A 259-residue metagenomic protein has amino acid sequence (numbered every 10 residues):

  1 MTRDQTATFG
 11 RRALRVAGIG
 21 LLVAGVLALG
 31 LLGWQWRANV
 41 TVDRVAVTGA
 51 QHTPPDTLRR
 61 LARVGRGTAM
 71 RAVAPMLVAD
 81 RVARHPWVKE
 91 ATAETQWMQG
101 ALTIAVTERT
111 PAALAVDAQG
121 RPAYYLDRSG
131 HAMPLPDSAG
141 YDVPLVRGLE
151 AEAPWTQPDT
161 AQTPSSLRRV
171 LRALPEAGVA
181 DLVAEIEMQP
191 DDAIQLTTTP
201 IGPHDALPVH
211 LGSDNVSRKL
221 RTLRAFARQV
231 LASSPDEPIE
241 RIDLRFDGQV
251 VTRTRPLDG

Functional and structural regions predicted by a protein language model:
M1-R44, T53-T68, D80, R84 (+1 more regions): Charged, solvent-exposed interaction patches on well-folded alpha/beta domains that mediate macromolecular contacts
